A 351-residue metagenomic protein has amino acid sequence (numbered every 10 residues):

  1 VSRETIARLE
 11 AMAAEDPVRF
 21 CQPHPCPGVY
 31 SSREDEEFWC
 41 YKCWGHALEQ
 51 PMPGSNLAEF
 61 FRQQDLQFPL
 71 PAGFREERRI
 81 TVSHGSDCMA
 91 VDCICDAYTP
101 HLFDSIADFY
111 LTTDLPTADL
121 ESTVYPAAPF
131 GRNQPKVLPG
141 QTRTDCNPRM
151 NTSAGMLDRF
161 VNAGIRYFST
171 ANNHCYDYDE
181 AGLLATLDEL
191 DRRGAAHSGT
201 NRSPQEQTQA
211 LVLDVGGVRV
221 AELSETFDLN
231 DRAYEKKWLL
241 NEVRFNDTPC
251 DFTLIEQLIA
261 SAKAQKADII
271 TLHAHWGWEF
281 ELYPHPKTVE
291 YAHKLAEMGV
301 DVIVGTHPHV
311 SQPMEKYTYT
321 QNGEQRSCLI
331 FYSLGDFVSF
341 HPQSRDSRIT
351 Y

Functional and structural regions predicted by a protein language model:
V1-Q67, I349: Non-catalytic terminal accessory segments
F74-R78, H84, P100-T117, E121-I165: Catalytic alpha-helical scaffold of carbohydrate-active enzymes acting on polysaccharides/glycoconjugates
S83-S86, T113-E121, A163-N173, A196-N201 (+3 more regions): Active-site neighborhood of phospho(di)ester-bond hydrolases with catalytic His/Asp-centered motifs
V91-C93, V124-A127, N173-L187, P204-Q209 (+4 more regions): Active-site environment of divalent metal-dependent phosphoester hydrolases
I94-Y98, Y125-D158, A171-D191, E281-T288 (+1 more regions): Metal-dependent catalytic neighborhoods of phosphoester/phosphodiester hydrolases
C95-D96, H101-D104, L138-N147, D214-I270 (+1 more regions): Binuclear metal-dependent hydrolase catalytic cores centered on His/Asp/Glu-rich metal-binding motifs
D119-Y125, N172, I259-Y283: Short acidic, glycine-rich surface-loop motifs adjacent to enzyme active sites
G164-Y167, P284-Y351: Conserved beta-sheet core of the metallophosphoesterase superfamily
